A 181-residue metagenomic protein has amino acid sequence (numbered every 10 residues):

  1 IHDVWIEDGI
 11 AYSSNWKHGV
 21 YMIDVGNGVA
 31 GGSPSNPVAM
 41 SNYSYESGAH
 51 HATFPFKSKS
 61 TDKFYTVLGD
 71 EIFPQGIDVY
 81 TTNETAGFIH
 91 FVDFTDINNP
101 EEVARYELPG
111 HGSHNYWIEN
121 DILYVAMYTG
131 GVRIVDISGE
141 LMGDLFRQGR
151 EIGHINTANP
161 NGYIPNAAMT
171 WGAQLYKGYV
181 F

Functional and structural regions predicted by a protein language model:
I1-F181: Feature marking well-ordered beta-strand scaffolds used for ligand recognition
